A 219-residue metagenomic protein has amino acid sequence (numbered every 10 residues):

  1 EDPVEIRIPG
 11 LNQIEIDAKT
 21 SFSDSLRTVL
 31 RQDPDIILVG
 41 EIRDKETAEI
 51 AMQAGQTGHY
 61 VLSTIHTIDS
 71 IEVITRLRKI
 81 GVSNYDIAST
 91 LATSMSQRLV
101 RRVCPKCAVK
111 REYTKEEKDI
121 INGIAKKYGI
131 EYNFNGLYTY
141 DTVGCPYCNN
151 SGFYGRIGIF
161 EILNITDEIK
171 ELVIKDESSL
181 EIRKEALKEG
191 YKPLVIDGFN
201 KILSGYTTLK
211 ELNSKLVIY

Functional and structural regions predicted by a protein language model:
E1-Y219: Short, flexible helix-loop junctions that flank or precede catalytic/ligand sites
